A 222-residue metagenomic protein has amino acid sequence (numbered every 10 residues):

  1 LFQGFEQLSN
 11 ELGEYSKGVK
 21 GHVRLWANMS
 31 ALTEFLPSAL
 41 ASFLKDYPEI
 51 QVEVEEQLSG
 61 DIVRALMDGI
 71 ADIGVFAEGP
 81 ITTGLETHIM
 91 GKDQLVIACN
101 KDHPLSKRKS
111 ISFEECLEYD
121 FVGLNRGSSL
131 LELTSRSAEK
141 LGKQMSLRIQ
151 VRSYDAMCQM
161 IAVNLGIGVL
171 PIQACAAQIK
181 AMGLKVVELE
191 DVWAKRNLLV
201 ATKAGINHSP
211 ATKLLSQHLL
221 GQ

Functional and structural regions predicted by a protein language model:
L1-E14, V96: Alpha-helical "hinge/linker" immediately C-terminal to small N-terminal DNA-binding modules
S16-K17, T82-F121: Flexible hinge/capping segments at coil-to-helix
K20-T83, V151: Central regulatory/effector-binding core of bacterial HTH transcription factors
H22-W26, G74, A98, V122 (+2 more regions): Short, well-ordered beta-strand segments
A27, L58-V63, M67-A71, F76-A77 (+1 more regions): Hydrophobic hinge/microswitch elements
F35, K185-Q222: A late-sequence structural motif
E86-V96, I172, A181-K195: Short beta-strand->loop
L105-S106, D120-L141, H208-S216, Q222: Secondary-structure junction motif
